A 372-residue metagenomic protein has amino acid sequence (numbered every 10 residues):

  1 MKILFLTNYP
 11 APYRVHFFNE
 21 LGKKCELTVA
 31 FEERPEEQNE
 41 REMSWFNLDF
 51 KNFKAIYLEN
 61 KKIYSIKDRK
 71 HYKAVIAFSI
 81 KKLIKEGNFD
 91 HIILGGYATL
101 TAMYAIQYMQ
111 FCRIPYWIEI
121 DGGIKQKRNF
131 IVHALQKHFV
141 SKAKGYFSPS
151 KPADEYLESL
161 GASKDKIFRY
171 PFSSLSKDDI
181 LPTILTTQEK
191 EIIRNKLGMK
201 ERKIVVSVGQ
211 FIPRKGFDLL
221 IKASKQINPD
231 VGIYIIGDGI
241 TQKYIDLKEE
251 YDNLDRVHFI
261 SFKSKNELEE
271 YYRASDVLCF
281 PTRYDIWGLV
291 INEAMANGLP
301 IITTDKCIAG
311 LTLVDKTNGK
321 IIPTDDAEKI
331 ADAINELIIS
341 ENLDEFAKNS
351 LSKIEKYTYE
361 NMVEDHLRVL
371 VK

Functional and structural regions predicted by a protein language model:
H16, K203-Q226, Q242-K243, E328: A conserved mid-protein helix/loop that constitutes part of the nucleotide-sugar donor-binding site
L100, I114-V132, K142-G145, P149 (+1 more regions): A short, histidine- and acid-enriched strand-loop-helix "catalytic/donor-clamping" loop that lines the nucleotide-sugar
S141-E191: Donor nucleotide-sugar binding/catalytic pocket of nucleotide-sugar-dependent glycosyltransferases
I245-K263: Nucleotide-activated donor-binding/catalytic signature segment of Leloir-type glycosyltransferases, i.e., the conserved
F262-K263, E270-S275: Short alpha-helical donor nucleotide-sugar binding micro-motif in glycosyltransferases
R283: Aromatic "clamp/platform" in nucleotide-sugar-dependent glycosyltransferases that forms part of the donor/acceptor
P300-T304: Short hydrophobic beta-strand element within catalytic cores of glycosyltransferases and related nucleotide-activated
D315-K316, K320-A327, E336-E341: Conserved acidic donor-binding segment of nucleotide-sugar-dependent glycosyltransferases
